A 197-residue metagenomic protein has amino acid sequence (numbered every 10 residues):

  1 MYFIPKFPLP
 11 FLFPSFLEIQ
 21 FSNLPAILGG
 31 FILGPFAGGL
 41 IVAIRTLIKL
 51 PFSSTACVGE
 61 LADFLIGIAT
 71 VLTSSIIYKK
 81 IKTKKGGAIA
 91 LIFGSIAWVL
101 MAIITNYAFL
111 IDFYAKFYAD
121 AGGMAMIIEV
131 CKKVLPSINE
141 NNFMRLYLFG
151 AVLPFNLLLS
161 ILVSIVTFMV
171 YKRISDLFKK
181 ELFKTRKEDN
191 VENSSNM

Functional and structural regions predicted by a protein language model:
M1-M197: Loop-helix junctions at membrane interfaces
